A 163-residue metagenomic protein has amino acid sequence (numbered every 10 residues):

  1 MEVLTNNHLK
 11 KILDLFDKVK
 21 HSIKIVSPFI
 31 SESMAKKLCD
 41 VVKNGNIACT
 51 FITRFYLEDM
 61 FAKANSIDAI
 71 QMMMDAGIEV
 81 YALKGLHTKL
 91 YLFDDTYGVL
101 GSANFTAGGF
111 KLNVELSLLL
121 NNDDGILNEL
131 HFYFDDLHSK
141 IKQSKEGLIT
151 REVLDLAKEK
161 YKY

Functional and structural regions predicted by a protein language model:
L4, E79-L83: General small-molecule cofactor/ligand-binding pocket signal
L4-L13: A short, well-structured juxtamembrane/interface segment
I12-D75: Primarily the HKD phosphodiesterase
I52-R54, L83, L100-G101: Generic beta-sheet signal
Y56-M60, K89, T106-G108, I126: Short gly/pro/ser/thr-enriched loop/turn and capping motifs at secondary-structure boundaries
T88-L92, L118: Short beta-strand scaffold segments in enzyme catalytic cores
V99-Y163: Signature of lipid phosphatidyltransferase scaffolds
